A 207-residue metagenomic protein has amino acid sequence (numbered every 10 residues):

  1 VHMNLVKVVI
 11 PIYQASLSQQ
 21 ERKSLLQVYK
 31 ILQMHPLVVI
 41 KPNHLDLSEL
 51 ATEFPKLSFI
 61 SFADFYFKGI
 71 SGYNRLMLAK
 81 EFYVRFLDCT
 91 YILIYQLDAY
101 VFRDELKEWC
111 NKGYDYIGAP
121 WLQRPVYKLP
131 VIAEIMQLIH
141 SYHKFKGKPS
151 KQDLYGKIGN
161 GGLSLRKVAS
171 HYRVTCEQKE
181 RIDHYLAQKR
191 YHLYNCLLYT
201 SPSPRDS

Functional and structural regions predicted by a protein language model:
V1-R22: N-proximal low-complexity "stem/linker" segments adjacent to membrane-targeting elements
Q27-H35: Short, acidic, metal-binding catalytic loop of nucleotide-sugar glycosyltransferases
E53-D88: Active-site-proximal specificity loops/subdomain of glycosyltransferases
I92: Short aromatic/hydrophobic "clamp" motif used to bind/position activated sugar donors
Q96-Y100: The conserved acidic donor/metal-binding loop of glycosyltransferases
R103-P130: Conserved donor-nucleotide/metal-binding helix-loop-beta segment in metal-dependent transferases, i.e., the alpha-helix
K157, G161-H171: Short glycine- and hydrophobic/aromatic-rich loop-to-beta-strand nucleating segment in the catalytic cores
Y199-D206: Conserved small/polar residues in nucleotide/adenosyl-binding loops
